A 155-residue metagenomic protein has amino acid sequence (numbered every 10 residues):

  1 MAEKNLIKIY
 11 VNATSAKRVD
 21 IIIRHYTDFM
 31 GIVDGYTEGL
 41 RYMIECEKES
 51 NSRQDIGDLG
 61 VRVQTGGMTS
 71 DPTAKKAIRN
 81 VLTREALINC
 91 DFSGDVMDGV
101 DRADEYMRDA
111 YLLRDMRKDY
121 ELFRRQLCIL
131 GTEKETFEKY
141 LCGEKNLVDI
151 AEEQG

Functional and structural regions predicted by a protein language model:
M1-Q126: N-terminal interaction/assembly modules
T37, I44, K134, L147-V148: Secondary-structure transition/capping residues
Y120, K134, E152-G155: Proteins with a high burden of low-complexity, intrinsically disordered sequence enriched in S/T/G/P/A and R, requiring
C128-N146: Short amphipathic alpha helix immediately N-terminal
G143-G155: Helix-turn-helix DNA-binding module
